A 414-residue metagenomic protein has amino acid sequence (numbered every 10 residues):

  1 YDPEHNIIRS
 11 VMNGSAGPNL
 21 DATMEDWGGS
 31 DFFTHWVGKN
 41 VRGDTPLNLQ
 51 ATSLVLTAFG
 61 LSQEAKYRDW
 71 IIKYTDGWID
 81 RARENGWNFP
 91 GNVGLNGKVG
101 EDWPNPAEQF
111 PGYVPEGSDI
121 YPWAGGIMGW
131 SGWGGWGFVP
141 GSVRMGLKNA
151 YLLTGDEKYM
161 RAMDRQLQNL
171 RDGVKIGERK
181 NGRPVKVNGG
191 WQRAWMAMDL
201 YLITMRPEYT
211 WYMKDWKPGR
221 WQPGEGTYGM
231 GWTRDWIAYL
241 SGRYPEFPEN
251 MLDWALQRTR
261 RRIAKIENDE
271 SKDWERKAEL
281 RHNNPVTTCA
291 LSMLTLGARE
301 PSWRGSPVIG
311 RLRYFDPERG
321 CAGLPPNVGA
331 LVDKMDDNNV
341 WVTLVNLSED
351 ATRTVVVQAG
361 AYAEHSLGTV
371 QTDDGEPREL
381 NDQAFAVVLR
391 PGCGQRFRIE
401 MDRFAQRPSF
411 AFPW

Functional and structural regions predicted by a protein language model:
Y1-G375, E379-W414: Glycan-recognition and catalytic cores of secretory/periplasmic carbohydrate-active enzymes
